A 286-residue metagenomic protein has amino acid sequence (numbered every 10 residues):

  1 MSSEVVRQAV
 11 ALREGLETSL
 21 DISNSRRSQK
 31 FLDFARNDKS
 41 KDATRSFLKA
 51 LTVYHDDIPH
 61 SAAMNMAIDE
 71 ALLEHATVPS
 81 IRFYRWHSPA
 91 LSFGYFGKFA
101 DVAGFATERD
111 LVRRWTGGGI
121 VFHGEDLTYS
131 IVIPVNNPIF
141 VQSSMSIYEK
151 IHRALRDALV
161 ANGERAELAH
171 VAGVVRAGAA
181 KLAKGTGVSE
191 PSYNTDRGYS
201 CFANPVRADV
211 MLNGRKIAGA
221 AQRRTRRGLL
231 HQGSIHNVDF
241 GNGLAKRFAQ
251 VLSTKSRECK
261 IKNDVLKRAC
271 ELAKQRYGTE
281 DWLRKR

Functional and structural regions predicted by a protein language model:
M1-S46, A172-R197, T254-D264: Intrinsic disorder/low-complexity segments
R45-A106, R113-R114, I120, T254-R286: Active-site loop/lid in soluble adenylation, ligation, and acyl-transfer enzymes
S46, H152-V175, Y193-D196, S200 (+1 more regions): Long, positively charged amphipathic alpha-helical accessory segments at protein N-termini or as interdomain linkers
Y54, I58, D196-R227, Q232: Short terminal or interdomain "cap/linker" segment that borders an active site or interface and mediates
W86-A103, G163-V175, K181-K184, N194 (+1 more regions): A short, flexible low-complexity segment enriched in Lys/Arg and Gly/Pro that occurs in N-terminal basic tails
K98-S143: A glycine-rich, hydrophobic loop/mini-helix early in the fold
R114-W115, V135-V171, D196-A208, L212-N213: A contiguous catalytic/ligand-binding core that recognizes phosphate-bearing ligands
